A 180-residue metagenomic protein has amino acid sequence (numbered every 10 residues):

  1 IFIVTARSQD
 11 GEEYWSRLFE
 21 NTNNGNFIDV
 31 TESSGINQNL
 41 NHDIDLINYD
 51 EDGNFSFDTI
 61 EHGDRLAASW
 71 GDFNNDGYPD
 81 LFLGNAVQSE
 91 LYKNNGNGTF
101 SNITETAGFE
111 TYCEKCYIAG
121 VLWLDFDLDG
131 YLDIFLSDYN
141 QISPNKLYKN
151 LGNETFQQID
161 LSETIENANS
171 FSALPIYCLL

Functional and structural regions predicted by a protein language model:
I1-E12, R17, D29, D52 (+1 more regions): Short intrinsically disordered, low-complexity coil segments enriched in acidic
I1-T5, L81-N85, I134-D138: Hydrophobic beta-strand segments that make up the repeating blades of beta-propeller and related beta-repeat
R7-D10, Q88, N140-I142: Short glycine/acidic-enriched loop and turn motifs that connect beta-strands
Y14, D64, V87, Y117 (+3 more regions): Beta-rich catalytic cores
F19-G63, K93-C116, K149-S170: Blade-edge motifs of beta-propeller repeat domains
H42-E51, R65-N75, I118-L128, F171-L180: Beta-propeller blade termini
N54, D76, D80, D129 (+1 more regions): Acidic carboxylate motifs that coordinate Ca2+ or other divalent cations, activating on Asp/Glu
